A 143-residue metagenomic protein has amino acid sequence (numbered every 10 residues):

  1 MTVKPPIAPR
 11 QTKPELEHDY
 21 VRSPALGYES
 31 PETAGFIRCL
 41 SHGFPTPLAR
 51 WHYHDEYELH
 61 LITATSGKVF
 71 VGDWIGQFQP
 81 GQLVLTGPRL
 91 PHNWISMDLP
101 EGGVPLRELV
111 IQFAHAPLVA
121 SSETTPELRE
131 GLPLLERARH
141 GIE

Functional and structural regions predicted by a protein language model:
M1-L83: Generic protein-terminus/edge-of-domain signal
T2-V21, L26-P31, G35, G87-E143: A hydrophobic/aromatic-rich effector-binding and dimerization subdomain of bacterial HTH-type transcriptional regulators
